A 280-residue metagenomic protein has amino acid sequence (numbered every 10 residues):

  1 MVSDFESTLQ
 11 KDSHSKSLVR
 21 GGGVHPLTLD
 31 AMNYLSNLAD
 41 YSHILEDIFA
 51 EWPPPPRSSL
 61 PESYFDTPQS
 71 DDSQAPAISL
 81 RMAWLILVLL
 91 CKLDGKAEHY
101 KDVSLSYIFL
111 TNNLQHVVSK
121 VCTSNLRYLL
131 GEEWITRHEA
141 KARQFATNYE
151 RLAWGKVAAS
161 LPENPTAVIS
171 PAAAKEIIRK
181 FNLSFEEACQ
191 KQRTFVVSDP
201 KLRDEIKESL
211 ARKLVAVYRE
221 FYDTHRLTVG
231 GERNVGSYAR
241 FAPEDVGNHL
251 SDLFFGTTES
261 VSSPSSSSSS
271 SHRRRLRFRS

Functional and structural regions predicted by a protein language model:
M1-L129, F221: Extended alpha-helical solenoid scaffold regions that build the rod-like backbones of large eukaryotic assemblies
G95-H99, L114-V117, T123-L130, A140 (+3 more regions): Extended, charged coiled-coil "stalk/tether" helices of large eukaryotic trafficking and scaffold proteins, i.e.
W134-T136: Short, charged, amphipathic alpha-helical segments
